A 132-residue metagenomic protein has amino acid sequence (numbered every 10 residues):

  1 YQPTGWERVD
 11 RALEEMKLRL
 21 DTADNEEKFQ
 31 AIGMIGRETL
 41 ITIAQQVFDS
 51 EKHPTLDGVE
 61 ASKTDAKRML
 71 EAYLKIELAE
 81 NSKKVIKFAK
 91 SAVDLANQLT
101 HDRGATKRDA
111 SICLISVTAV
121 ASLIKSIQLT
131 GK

Functional and structural regions predicted by a protein language model:
Y1-F29, K132: Charged alpha-helical initiation segments
Q2, Q30, Q45-Q46, Q98 (+1 more regions): Residue-identity detector for glutamine
R8-E15, I35, T42, F88-L95 (+2 more regions): Amphipathic, well-ordered alpha-helical segments in soluble domains
R8-R11, R19, R37, R68 (+2 more regions): Arginine residue identity/basic-tract feature
R19-A23, E38, T42-H53: Short hydrophobic alpha-helical module
E26, D49-S50, T106, I127: Generic macromolecular interface patches on structured domains
E27-G33, Q45-K63: Short acidic alpha-helical/loop segments enriched in Asp/Glu that coordinate divalent cations
G58-G131: Long, charged low-complexity segments
